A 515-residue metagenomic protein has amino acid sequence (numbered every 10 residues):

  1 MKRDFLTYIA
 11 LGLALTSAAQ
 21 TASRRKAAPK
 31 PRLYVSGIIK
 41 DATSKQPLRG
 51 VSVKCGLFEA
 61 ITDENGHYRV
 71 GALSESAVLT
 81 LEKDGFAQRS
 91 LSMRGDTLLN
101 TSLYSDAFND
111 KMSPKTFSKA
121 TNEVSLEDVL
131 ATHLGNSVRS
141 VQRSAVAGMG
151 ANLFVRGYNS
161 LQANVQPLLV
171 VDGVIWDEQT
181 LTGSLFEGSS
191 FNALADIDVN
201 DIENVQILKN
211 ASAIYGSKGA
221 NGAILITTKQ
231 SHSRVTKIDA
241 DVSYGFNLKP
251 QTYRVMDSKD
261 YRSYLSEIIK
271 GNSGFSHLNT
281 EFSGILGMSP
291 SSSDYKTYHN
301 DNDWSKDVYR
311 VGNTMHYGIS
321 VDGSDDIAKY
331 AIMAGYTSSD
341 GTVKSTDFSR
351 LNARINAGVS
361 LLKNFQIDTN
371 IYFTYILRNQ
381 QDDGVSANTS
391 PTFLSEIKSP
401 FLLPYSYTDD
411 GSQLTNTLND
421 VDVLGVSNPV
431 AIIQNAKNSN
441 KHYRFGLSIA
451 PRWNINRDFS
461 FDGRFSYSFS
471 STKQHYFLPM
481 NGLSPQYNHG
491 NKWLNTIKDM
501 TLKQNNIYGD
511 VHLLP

Functional and structural regions predicted by a protein language model:
C55, V78-S92: A short, solvent-exposed loop/turn motif at the edges and junctions of modular extracellular/periplasmic domains
F58-H67: Short, acidic Ser/Thr/Gly-rich low-complexity loop/linker segments typical of extracellular and cell-surface proteins
Y68-G71, V174-K209: Short acidic/polar hinge/loop motifs at secondary-structure boundaries that mediate gating or recognition
T101, T132-L134, V199-D239, T314-H316 (+2 more regions): A beta-strand signature from Gram-negative outer-membrane beta-barrel systems, especially the internal plug domain
E123, G135, V199, S233 (+4 more regions): Outer-membrane beta-barrel channels and translocator barrels
D128-E178, N204, S212-H232: Extracytoplasmic beta-strand/coil segments of soluble accessory domains associated with Gram-negative outer-membrane
T228, N313, I319-D325, A353-V359 (+2 more regions): Residues on the lipid-exposed face of transmembrane beta-strands in outer-membrane beta-barrel proteins
S233-N300, G341-V343, N352, N356-R444 (+2 more regions): Surface-exposed loop/interface segments of Gram-negative outer-membrane beta-barrel transport/assembly proteins
